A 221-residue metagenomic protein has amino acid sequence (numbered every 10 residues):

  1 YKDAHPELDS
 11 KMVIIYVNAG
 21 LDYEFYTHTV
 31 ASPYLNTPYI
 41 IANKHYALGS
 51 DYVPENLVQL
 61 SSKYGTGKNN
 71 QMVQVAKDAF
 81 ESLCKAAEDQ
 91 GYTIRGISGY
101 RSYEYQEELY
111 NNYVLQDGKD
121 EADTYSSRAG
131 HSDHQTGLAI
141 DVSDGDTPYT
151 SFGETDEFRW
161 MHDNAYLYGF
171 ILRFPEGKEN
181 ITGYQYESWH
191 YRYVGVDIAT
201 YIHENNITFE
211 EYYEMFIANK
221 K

Functional and structural regions predicted by a protein language model:
Y1-S98, Y103-K221: Extracytoplasmic cell-surface/polysaccharide-interacting catalytic and binding patches
